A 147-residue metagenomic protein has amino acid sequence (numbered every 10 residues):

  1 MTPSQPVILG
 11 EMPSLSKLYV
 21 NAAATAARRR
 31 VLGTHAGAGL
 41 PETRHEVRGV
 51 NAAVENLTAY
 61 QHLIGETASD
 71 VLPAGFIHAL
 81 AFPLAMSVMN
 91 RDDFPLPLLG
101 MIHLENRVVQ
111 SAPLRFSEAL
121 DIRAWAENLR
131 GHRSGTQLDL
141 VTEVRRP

Functional and structural regions predicted by a protein language model:
M1-E105: Hot-dog-fold acyl-thioester-processing enzymes
L104-R146: Hydrophobic beta-sheet segments that form the core/acyl-binding groove of ACP/CoA-dependent acyl-chain-processing
